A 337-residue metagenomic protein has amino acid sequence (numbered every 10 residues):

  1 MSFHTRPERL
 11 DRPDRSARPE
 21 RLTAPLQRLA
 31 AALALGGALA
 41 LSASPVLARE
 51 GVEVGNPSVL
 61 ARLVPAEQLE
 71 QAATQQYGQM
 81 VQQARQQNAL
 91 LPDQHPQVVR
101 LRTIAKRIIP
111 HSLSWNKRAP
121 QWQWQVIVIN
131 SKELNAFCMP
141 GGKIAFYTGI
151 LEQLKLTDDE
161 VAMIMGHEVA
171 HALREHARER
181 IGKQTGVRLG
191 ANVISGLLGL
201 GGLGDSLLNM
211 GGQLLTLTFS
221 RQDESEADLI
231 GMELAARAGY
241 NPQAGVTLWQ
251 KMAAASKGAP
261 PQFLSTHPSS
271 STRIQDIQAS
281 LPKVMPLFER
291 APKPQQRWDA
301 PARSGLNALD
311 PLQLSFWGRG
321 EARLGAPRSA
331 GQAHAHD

Functional and structural regions predicted by a protein language model:
S2-R15, P19-D337: A Zn2+-metalloprotease active-site environment signal
